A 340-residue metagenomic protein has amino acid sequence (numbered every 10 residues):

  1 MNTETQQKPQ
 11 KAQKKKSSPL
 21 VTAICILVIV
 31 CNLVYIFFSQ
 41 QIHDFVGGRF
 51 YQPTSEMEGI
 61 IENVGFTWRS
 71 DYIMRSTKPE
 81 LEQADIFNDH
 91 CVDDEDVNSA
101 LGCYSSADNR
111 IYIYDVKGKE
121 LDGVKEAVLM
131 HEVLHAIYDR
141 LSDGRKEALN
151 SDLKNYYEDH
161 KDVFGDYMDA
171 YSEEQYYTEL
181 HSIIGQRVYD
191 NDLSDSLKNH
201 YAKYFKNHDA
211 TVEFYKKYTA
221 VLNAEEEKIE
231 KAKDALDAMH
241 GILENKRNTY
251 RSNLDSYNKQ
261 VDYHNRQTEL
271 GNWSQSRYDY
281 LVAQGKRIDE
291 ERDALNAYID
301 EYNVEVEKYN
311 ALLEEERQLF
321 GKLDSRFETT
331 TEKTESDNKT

Functional and structural regions predicted by a protein language model:
M1-S17: N-terminal Lys/Arg-rich, disordered targeting/topogenic segments
N2, T22, I26, V30-F38 (+5 more regions): Metalloprotease/metallohydrolase-associated module, dominated by Zn2+-dependent proteases
I111-L129: Short pre-active-site segment immediately N-terminal to the catalytic Zn-binding motif
K117-L121, L134, L153: Eukaryotic low-complexity, mixed-charge intrinsically disordered interaction/regulatory segments enriched in acidic
A127-R140: Active-site recognition of the HExxH zinc-binding catalytic motif
S151, D279-G285: Short, charged, amphipathic alpha-helical segments
L243-Y280: Extended alpha-helical coiled-coil "stalk/arm" regions that act as elongated linkers or oligomerization scaffolds
Q284-T340: C-terminal amphipathic alpha-helix
